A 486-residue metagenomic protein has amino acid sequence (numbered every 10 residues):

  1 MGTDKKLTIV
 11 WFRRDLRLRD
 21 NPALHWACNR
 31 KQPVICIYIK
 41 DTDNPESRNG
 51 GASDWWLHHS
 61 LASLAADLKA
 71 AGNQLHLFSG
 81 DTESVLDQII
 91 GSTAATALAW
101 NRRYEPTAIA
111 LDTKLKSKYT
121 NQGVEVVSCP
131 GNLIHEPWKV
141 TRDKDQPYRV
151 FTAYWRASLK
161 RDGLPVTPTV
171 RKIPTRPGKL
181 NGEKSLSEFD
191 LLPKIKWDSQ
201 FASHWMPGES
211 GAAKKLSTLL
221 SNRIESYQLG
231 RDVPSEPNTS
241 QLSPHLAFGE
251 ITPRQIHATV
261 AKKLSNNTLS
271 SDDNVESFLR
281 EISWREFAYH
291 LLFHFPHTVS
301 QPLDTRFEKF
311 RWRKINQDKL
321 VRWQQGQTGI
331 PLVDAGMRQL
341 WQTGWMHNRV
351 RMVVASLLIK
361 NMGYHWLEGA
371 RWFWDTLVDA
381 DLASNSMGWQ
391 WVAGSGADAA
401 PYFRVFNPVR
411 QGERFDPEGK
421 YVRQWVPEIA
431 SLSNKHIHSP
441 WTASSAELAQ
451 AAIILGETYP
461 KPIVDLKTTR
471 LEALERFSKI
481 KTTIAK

Functional and structural regions predicted by a protein language model:
M1-V166, R338, S384, K467-L471 (+2 more regions): Trp/Phe/Arg-rich N-terminal binding region typifying the photolyase-homology
A23, K215, Q241-L242, I256-T259 (+5 more regions): Short, hydrophobic/aromatic alpha-helical segments in well-folded domains
N121-Q122, N266-T268, T298, T343-M346 (+2 more regions): Secondary-structure transition/capping motifs at alpha-helix termini and the adjoining loop/turn into the next element
V124, D145-F307, F415-D416, K420-K486: Glycine/tryptophan-enriched, flexible segments
Y289, H294, D318-Y364: C-terminal substrate/ligand-recognition segments
V299, T305-R311, M352-G396: Active/binding-pocket-proximal capping segment
V299-R322, Q327-T328: Alpha-helical cores of eukaryotic small-GTPase signaling modules
W372, T376-A430: Conserved, well-ordered active-site substructure
